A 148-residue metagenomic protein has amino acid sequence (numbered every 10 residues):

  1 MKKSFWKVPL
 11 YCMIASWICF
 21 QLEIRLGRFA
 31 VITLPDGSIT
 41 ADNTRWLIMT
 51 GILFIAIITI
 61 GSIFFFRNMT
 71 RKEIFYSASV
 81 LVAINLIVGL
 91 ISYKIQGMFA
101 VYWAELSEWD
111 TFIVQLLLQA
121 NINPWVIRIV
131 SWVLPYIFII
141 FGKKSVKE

Functional and structural regions predicted by a protein language model:
M1-G51: Transmembrane alpha-helical insertion/packing segments
K3, I63-M69, S131-E148: Cytosolic juxtamembrane helix at the C-terminal end of the final transmembrane segment
C12-Q21, Y76-F99: Hydrophobic alpha-helical membrane-insertion segments
F29-R45, M69, I95-F99, A120-P124: Membrane-helix interface and helix-disruption motif detector
W46-E73: Canonical alpha-helical transmembrane segments
I48-F54, I113-I137: Hydrophobic alpha-helical transmembrane segments
N68-V88, K143-E148: Cytoplasmic juxtamembrane regions at transmembrane-helix boundaries
A100-Q119: Membrane-interfacial helical/loop segments at transmembrane boundaries in membrane proteins
